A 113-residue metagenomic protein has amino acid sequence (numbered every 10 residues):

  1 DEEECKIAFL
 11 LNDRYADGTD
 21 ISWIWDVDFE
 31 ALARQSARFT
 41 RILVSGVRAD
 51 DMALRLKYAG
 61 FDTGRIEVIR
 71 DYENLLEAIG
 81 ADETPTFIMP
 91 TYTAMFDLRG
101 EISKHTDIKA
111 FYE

Functional and structural regions predicted by a protein language model:
D1-E113: ATP-dependent carboxylate-amine ligase
